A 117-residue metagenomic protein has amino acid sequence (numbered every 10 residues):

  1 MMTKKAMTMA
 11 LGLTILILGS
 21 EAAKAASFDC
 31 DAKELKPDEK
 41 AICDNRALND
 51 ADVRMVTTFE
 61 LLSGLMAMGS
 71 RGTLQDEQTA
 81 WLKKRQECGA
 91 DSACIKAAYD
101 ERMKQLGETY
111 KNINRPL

Functional and structural regions predicted by a protein language model:
M1, I17-S20: Glycine-centered signal
M1-A10: Bacterial N-terminal signal peptides that target proteins for export
A10-L18: Bacterial N-terminal signal peptides
E21-L117: N-terminal alpha-helical modules
